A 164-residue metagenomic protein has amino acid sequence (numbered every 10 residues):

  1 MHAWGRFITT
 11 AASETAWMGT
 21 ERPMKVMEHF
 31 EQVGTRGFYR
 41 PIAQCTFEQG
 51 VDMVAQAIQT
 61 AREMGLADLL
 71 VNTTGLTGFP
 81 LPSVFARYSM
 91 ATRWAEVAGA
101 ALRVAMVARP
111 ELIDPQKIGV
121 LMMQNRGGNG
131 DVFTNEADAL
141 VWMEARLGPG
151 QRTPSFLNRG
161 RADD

Functional and structural regions predicted by a protein language model:
W17-D164: Amphipathic, Lys/Arg-enriched alpha-helical "gate/interface" segment within cytosolic domains that mediates
